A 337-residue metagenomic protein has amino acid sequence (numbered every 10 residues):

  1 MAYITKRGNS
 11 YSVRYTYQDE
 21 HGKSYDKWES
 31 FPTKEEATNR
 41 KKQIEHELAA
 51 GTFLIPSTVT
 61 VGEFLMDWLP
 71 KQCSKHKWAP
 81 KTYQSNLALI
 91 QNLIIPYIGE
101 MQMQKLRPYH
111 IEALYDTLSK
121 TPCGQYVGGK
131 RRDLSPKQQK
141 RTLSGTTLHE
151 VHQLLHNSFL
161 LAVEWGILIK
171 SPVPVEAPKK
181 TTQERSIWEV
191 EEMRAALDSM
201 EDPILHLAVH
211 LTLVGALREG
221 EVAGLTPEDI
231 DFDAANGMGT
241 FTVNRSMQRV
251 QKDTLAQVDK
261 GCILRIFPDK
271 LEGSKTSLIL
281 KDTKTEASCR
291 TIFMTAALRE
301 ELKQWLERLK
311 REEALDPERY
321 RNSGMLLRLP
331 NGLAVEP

Functional and structural regions predicted by a protein language model:
A2-T58, K77, T283-T285: Short, surface-exposed polybasic/aromatic micro-patch for ligand or macromolecular engagement
S12-R14, A177, E192, L225-R311 (+1 more regions): Conserved tyrosine-mediated DNA breakage-rejoining catalytic core shared by Y-recombinases
V13, I111, L155-F159, A216 (+1 more regions): Short, basic/aromatic-rich helical patch in the C-terminal catalytic core of site-specific tyrosine
S57-V163, G324-L326: Short, Lys/Arg-enriched alpha-helical recognition elements, typified by the DNA-recognition helix
M66, K105-P108, K120, I169 (+3 more regions): Phosphate-coordinating loops and pocket residues in cytosolic domains that bind phosphorylated ligands
G124-R132, P136-G145, H149-V151, E164-P227 (+4 more regions): Basic, Lys/Arg- and aromatic-enriched nucleic-acid-binding interface segment
L160-I169, Q304-E307: Arg/Lys-rich amphipathic alpha helix in sigma70-family domain 2
S199, L280-C289, L327-P337: Short, contiguous acidic/charged loop-to-helix segments that flank catalytic cores in large enzymes
